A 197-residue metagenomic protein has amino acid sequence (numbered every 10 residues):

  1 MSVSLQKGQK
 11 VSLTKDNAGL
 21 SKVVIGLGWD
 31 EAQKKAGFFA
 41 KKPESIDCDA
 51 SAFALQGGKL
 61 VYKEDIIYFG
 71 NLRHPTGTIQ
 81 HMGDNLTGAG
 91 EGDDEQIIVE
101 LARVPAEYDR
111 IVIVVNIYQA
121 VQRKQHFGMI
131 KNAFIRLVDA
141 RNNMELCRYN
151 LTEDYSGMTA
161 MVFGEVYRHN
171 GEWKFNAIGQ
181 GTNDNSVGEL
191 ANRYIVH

Functional and structural regions predicted by a protein language model:
M1-H197: Intrinsic-disorder/low-complexity signal
